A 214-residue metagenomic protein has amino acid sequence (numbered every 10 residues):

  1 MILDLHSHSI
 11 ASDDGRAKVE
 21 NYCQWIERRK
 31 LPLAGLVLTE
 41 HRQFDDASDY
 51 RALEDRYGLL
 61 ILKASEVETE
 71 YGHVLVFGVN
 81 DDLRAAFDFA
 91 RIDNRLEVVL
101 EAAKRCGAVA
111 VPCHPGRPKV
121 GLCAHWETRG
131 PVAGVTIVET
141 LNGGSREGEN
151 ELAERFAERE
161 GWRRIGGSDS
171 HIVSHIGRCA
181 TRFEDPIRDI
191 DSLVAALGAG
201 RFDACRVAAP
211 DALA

Functional and structural regions predicted by a protein language model:
M1-L5, S9-G15, V19-W25, S48-D49 (+4 more regions): Charged catalytic cores and adjacent phosphate/nucleic-acid-binding surfaces used for phosphate/nucleic-acid chemistry
W25-D45, V109-V111: Divalent metal-dependent hydrolysis catalytic cores, especially in the metallo-beta-lactamase
K30-L31, R105, R159: Residues at the C-terminal ends
E40, E66, E139: Acidic-residue sensor for enzyme active/binding pockets
H41, C113-G116, S170: Short, well-ordered beta-to-alpha junction loops that form the rim of enzyme active sites and present histidine/acidic
L59-E66: Glycine-rich, aromatic-flanked loop segments that form ligand/cofactor-binding clefts across common enzyme folds
R84-P118: Hydrophobic, well-structured mid-protein blocks that either form specific transmembrane helices
